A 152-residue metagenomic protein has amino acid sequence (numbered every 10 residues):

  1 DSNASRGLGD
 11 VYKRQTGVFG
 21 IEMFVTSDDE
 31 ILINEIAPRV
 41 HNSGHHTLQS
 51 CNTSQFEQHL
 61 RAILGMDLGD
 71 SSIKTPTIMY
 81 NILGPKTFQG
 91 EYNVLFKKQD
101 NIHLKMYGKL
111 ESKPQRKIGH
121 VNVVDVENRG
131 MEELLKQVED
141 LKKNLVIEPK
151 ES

Functional and structural regions predicted by a protein language model:
D1, H41, H45, H59 (+1 more regions): Histidine-centered active-site/metal-ligand motif
D1-Y12: Single conserved hydrophobic/aromatic residue that forms the stacking wall/gate of nucleotide- or nucleobase-binding
A4, Q15-G17, Q115: Residue-level preference for beta-strand/loop junctions
R6, V18-E22, I63-D67: Glycine-rich, charged/polar anion/phosphate-binding loops that engage phosphate groups from diverse ligands
R14-H45, I82, K86-F88: Conserved metal-phosphate-binding beta-hairpin within the catalytic cores of diverse ATP-dependent phosphoryl-transfer
V18, I31, C51-Q58, R129: Conserved active-site and cofactor/substrate-binding residues in soluble primary-metabolism enzymes
A37-C51, M66, Y107-K113: Glycine-rich phosphate/pyrophosphate-binding beta-alpha loops
R61-S152: Peripheral (often C-terminal) accessory segments that flank ATP-dependent C-N-forming ligase machineries
